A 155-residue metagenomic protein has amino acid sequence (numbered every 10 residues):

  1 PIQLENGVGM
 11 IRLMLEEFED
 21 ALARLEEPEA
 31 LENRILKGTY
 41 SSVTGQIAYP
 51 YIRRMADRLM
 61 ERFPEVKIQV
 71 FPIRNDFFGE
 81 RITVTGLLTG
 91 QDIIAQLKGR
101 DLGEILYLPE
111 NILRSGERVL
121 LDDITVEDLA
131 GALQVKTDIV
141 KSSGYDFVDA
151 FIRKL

Functional and structural regions predicted by a protein language model:
P1-L155: Auxiliary Fe-S-binding modules of radical SAM enzymes
